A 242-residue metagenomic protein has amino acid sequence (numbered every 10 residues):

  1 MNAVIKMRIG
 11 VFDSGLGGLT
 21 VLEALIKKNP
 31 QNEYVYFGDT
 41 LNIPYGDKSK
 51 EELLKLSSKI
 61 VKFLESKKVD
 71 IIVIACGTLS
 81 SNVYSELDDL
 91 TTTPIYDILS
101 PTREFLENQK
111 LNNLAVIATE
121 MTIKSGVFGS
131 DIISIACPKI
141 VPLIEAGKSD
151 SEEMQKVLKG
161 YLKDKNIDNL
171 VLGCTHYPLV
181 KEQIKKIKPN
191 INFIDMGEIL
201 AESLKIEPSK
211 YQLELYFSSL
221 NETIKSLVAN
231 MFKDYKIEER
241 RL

Functional and structural regions predicted by a protein language model:
N2-L242: Non-catalytic structural scaffold of enzyme domains
